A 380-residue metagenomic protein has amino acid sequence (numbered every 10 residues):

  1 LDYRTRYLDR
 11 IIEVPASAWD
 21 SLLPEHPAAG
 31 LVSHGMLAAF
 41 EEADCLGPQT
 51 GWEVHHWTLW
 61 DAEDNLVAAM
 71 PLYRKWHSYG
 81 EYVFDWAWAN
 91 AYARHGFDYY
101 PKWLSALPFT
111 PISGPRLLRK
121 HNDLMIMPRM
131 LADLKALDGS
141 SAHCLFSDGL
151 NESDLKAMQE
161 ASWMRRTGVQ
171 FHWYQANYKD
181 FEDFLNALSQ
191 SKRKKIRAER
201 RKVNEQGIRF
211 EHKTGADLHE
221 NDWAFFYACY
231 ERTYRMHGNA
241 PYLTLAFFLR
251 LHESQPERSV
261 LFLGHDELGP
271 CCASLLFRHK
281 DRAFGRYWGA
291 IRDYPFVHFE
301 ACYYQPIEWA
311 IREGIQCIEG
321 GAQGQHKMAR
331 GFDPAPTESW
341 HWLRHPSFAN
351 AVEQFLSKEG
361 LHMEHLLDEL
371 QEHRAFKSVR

Functional and structural regions predicted by a protein language model:
L1-R380: N-acyltransferase acceptor-side catalytic subdomain
